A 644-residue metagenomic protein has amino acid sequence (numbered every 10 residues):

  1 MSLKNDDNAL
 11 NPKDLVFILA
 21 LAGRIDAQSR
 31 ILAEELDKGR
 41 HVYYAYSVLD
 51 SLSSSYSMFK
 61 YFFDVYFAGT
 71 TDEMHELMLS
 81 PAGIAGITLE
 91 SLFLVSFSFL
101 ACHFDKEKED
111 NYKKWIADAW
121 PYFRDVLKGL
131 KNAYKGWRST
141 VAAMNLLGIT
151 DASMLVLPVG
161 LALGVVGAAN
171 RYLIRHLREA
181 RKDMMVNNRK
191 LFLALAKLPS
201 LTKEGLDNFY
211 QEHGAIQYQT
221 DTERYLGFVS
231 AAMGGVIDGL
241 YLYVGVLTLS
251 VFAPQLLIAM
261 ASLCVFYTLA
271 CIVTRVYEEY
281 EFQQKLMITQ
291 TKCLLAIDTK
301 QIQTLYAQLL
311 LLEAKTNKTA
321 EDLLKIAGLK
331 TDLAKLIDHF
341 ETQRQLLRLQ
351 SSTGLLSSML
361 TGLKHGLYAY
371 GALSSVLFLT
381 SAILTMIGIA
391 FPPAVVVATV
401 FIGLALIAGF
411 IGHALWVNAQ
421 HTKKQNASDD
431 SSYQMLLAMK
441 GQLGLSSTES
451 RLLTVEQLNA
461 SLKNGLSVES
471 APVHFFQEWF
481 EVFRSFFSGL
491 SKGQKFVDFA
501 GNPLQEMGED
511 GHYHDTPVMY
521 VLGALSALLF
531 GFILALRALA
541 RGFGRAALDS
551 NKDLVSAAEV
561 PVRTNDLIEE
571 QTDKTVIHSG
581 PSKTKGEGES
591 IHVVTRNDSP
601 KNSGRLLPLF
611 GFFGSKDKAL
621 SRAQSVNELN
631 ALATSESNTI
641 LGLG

Functional and structural regions predicted by a protein language model:
M1-A527, A535-P608, R622-V626, N630-T639: Glycine-rich, hydrophobic membrane-spanning regions of integral membrane proteins that mediate transport
L641-G644: Eukaryotic charge-rich
